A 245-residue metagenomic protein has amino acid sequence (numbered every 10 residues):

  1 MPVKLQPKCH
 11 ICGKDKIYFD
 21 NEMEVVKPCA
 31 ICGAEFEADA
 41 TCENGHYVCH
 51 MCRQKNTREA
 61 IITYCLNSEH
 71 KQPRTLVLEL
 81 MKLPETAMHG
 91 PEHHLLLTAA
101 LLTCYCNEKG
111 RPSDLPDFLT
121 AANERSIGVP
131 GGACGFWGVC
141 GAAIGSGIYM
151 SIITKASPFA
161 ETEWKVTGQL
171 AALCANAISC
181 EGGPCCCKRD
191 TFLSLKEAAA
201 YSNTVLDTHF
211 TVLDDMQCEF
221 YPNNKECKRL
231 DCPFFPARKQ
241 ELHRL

Functional and structural regions predicted by a protein language model:
M1-Q6, D15-V25, D39-E43: Short, flexible, mixed-charge glycine/proline-rich loop motifs that serve as phosphate/nucleic-acid-contacting
Q6-C9, V26, D39, H46 (+3 more regions): Residues immediately within or flanking Cys/His clusters that coordinate Zn2+ in small zinc-binding modules
H10-K14, I31-G33, T41-N44, M51-Q54: Short, cysteine/histidine-rich loop/knuckle motifs that typically chelate Zn2+
I17-Y18, E37, Y47, T57: Short functional micro-motifs and their immediate structural scaffolds
Y18-N21, D114-P116, E161, E181-R189 (+1 more regions): Flexible, glycine/charged-enriched surface loops at secondary-structure junctions
N67-A99, P184: Polybasic, low-complexity association/targeting segments
H93, G132-I152: Conserved phosphate/anionic-ligand binding catalytic regions in large, soluble enzymes, centered on
I153-T154, F159-N203: A structural-propensity feature for long, helix-poor, extended segments
